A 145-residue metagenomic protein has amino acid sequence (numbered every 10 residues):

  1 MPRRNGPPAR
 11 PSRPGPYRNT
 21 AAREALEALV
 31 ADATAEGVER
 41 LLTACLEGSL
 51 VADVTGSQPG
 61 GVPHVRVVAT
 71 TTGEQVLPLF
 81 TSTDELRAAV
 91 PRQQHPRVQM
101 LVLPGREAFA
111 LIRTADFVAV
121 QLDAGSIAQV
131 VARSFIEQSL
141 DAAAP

Functional and structural regions predicted by a protein language model:
M1-P145: An interfacial alpha-helical scaffold signature
